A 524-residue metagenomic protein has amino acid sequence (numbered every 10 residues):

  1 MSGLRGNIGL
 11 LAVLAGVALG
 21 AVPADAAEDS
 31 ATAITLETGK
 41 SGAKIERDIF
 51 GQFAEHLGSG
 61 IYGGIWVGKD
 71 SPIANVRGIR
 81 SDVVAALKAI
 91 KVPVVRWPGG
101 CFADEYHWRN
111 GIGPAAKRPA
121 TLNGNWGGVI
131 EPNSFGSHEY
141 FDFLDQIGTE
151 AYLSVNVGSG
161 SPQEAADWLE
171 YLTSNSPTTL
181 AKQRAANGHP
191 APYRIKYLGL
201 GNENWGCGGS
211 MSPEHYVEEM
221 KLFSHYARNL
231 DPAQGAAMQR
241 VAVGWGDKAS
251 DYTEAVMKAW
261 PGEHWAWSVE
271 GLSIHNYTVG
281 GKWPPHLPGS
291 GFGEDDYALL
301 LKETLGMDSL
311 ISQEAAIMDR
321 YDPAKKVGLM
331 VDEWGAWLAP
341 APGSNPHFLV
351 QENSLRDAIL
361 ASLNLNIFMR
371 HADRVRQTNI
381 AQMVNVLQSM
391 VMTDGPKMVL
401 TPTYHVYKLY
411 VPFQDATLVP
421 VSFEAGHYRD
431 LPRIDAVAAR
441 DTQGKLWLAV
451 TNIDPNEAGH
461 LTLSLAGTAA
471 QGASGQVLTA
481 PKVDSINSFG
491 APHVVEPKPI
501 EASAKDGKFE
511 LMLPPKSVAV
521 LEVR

Functional and structural regions predicted by a protein language model:
M1-L11: Bacterial N-terminal signal peptides that target proteins for export
S2-G3, G16, E37: Short intrinsically disordered, low-complexity coil segments enriched in acidic
G9-G20: Bacterial N-terminal signal peptides
V13, G136, F292-D296: Alpha-helix capping and helix-coil boundary motifs
A24-G271, T304-R524: Non-catalytic accessory regions flanking glycosidase/transglycosidase catalytic cores in CAZymes
V269-G281: Aromatic-lined glycan-binding groove of carbohydrate-active enzymes
T278-A298, S344: Active-site His/acidic residue clusters
Y297-L305: Active-site pocket-shaping loop/turn-to-helix segments
